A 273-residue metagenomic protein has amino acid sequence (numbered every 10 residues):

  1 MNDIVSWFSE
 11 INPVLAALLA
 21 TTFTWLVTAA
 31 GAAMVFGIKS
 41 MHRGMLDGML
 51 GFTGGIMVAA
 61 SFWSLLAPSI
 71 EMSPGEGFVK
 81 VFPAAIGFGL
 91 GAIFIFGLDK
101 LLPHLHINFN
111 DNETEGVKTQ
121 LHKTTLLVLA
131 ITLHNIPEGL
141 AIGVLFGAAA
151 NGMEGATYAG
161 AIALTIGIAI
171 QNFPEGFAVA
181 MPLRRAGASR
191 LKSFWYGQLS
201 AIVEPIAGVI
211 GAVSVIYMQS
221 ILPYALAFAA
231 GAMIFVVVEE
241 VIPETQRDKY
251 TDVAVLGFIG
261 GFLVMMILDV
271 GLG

Functional and structural regions predicted by a protein language model:
M1-G273: Intrinsically disordered, metal-sensing/regulatory segments
